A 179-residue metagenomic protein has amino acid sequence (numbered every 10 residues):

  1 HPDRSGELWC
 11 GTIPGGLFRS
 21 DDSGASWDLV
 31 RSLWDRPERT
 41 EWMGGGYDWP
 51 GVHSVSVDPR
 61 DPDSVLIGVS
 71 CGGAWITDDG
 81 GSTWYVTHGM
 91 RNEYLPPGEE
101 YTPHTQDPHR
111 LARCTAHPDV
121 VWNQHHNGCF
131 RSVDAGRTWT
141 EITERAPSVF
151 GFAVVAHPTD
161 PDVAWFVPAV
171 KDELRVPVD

Functional and structural regions predicted by a protein language model:
H1-D179: Extracellular glycan-interacting surfaces
